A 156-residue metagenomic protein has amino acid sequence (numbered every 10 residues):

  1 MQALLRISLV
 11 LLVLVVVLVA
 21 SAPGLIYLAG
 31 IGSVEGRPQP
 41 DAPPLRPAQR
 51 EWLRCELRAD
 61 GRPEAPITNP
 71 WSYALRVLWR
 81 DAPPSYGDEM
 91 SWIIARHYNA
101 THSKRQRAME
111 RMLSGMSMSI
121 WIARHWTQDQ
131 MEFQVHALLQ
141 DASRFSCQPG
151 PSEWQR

Functional and structural regions predicted by a protein language model:
Q2-R156: Juxtamembrane regions of bacterial inner-membrane/periplasmic proteins, predominantly the peptidoglycan biogenesis
